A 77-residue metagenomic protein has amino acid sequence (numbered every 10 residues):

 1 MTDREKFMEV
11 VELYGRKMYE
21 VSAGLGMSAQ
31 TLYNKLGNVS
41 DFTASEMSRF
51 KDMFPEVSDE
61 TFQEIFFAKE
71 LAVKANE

Functional and structural regions predicted by a protein language model:
M1, S40-S45: Short acidic alpha-helix initiation/capping motifs at coil-to-helix transition points, especially at protein N-termini
M1-E20, G24: A short, Lys/Arg-rich alpha-helix, primarily the initiator
E9, N34, D52, E64: DNA-binding alpha-helical recognition surfaces that contact promoter or target DNA
G15, E60-E77: Short, charged recognition helix plus adjacent turn of helix-turn-helix-like nucleic-acid-binding domains
M27-F42: Recognition helix of helix-turn-helix/homeodomain-like DNA-binding domains that insert into the DNA major groove
S45-T61: DNA major-groove recognition helix of helix-turn-helix/homeodomain DNA-binding modules
